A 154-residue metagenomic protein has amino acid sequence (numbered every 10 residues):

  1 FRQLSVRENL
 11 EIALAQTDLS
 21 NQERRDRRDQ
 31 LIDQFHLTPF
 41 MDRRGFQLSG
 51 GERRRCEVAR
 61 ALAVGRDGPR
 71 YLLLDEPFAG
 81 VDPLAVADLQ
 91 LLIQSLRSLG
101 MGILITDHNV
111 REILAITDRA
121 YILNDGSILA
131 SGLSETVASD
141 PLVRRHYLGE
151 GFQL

Functional and structural regions predicted by a protein language model:
F1-E23, Q34, E150-G151: ABC-type ATPase nucleotide-binding domains, specifically the catalytic core motifs of the NBD
E11, Q22-F40, Q94: Conserved ABC ATPase "signature" region
R44-E52: Conserved ABC ATPase signature
V58: Hydrophobic anchor residue at the start of the ABC signature
L72-E76: Catalytic Walker B motif of ABC-type/P-loop ATPase nucleotide-binding domains
A87-L99: Helical segment within the ABC ATPase nucleotide-binding domain
I113-A115: A short, surface-exposed alpha-helical micro-motif characterized by mixed small hydrophobic and charged/polar residues
